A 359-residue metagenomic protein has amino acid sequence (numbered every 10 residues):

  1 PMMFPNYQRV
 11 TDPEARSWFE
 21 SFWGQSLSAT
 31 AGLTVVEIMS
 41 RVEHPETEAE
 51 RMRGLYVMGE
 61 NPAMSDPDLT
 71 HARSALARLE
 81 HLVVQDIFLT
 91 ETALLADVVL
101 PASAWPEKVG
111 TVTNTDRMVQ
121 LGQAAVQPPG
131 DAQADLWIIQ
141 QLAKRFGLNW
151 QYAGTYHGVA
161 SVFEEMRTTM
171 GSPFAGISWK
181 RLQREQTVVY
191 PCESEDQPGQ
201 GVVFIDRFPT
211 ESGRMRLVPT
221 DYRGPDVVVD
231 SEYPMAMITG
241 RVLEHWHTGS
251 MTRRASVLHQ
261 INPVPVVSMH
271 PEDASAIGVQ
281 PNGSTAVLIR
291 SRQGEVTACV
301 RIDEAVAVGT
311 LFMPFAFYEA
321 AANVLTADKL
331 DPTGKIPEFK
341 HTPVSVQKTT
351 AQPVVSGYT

Functional and structural regions predicted by a protein language model:
P1-L95, S103-T111, K180-I277: Extended redox/cofactor-interaction regions of prokaryotic respiratory oxidoreductases
Q25-S26, V99, N149, Q280: Short coil/loop linkers at secondary-structure junctions
L94-L95, T113-D116, Q120-L121, F339: Short, solvent-exposed loop/turn segments at the edges of secondary structure
L100-P101, D331: Catalytic alpha/beta core of large soluble enzyme barrels
P101-S103, E107, R117-P129, R254: Short beta-alpha connecting loops at secondary-structure transitions that line or flank enzyme active sites
A102, Q123, Q140, T210-S212 (+5 more regions): Pocket-edge structural micro-motifs
G122, F204, E211, R290-G294: Short strand-coil-strand connectors
P129-E185, T248, T252-S268, E272-T359: Long, contiguous, secondary-structure-rich segments that constitute the structural scaffold of globular domains
